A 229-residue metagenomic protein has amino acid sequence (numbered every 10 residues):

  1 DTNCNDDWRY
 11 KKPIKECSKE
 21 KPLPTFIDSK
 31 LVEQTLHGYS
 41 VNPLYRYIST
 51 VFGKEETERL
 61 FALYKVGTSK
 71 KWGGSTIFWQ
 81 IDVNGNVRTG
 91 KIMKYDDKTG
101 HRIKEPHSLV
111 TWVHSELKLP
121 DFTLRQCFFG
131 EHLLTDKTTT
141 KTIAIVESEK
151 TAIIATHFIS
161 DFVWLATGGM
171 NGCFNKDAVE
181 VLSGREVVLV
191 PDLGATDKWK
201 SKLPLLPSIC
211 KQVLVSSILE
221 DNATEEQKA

Functional and structural regions predicted by a protein language model:
D1-S75, D97-V110, H114-L117, C173 (+2 more regions): Non-catalytic accessory segments of DNA primases and related replication-initiation nucleases
S75-I81: A short, hydrophobic, proline-anchored segment that marks a local hinge/packing element in signaling and regulatory
D82, D96: Acidic surface patches and DE-rich sequence motifs
H107-T140: Glycine-/acidic-rich phosphate or pyrophosphate-binding loops and their flanking alpha/beta elements
T140-I143, E149-A229: TOPRIM fold recognition
